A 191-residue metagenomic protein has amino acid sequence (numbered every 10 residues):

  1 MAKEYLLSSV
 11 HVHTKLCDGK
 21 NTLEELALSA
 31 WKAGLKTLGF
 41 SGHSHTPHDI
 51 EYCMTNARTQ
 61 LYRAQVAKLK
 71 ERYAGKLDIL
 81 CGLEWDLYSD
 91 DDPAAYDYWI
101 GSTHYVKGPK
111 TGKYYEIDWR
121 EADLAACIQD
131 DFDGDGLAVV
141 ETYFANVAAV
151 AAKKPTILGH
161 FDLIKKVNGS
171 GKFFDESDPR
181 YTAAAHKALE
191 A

Functional and structural regions predicted by a protein language model:
E4: Catalytic phosphate/metal-binding cores of nucleic-acid and nucleotide-processing enzymes, i.e., regions that mediate
L7-C17, F40-H45, L158-D162: Histidine-centered catalytic micro-motifs
V12-K20, D49-T55: Short, N-terminal intrinsically disordered low-complexity segments that are rich in Pro/Gly and polar/charged residues
K15-E24, G136-Y143: Glycine-rich anion/phosphate-binding loops
T22-L26, W31, Y62: Short N-terminal amphipathic alpha-helix/helix-capping patch enriched in small hydrophobics with frequent Ser/Thr
S29-E51, L77-E84, T156: Divalent metal-dependent hydrolysis catalytic cores, especially in the metallo-beta-lactamase
Y52, N56-A191: Extended substrate/RNA-proximal surfaces in nucleic-acid metabolism proteins
